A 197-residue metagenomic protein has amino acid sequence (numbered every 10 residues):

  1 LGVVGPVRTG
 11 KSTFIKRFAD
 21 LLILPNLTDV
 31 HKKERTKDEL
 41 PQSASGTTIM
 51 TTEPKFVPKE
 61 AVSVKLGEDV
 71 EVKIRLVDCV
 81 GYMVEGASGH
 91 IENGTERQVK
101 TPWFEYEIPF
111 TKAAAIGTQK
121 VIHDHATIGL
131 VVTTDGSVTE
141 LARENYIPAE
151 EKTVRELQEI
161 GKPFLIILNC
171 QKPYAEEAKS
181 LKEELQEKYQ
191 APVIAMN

Functional and structural regions predicted by a protein language model:
L1-E105, H123: Conserved G1/Walker A P-loop phosphate-binding module
K65-V70, V121-H125, E156-I160, Q186: Conserved catalytic network of the ASCE P-loop NTPase/AAA+ motor domain
V80-V84, D135-V138, Q171-Y174: Conserved nucleotide-binding/hydrolysis micro-motifs of P-loop NTPases
G86-G89, E140-E144, A175-K179: Conserved ATPase-coupling elements of RecA-like P-loop NTPase cores
A87-V138, E156-L157: Inter-motif core of Ras-like GTPase G domains
L130-D135, E140, I166-L168, A195-N197: Conserved beta-strand segments of the P-loop GTPase G domain that flank and frequently precede/overlap
N145-E151: Charged helix-capping and loop-helix junction motifs
K152, E156-L165, C170-N197: Canonical P-loop GTPase G-domain recognition
